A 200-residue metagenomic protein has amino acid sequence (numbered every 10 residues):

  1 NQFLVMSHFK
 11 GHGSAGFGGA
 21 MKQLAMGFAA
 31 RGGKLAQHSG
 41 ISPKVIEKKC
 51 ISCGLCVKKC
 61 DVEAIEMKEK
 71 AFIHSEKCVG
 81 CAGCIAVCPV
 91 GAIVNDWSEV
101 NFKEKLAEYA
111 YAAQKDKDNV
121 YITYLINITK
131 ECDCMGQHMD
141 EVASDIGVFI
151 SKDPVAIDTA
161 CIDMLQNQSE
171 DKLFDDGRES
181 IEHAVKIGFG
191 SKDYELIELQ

Functional and structural regions predicted by a protein language model:
N1-Q200: Extended, low-polarity segments enriched in aliphatic/aromatic residues
